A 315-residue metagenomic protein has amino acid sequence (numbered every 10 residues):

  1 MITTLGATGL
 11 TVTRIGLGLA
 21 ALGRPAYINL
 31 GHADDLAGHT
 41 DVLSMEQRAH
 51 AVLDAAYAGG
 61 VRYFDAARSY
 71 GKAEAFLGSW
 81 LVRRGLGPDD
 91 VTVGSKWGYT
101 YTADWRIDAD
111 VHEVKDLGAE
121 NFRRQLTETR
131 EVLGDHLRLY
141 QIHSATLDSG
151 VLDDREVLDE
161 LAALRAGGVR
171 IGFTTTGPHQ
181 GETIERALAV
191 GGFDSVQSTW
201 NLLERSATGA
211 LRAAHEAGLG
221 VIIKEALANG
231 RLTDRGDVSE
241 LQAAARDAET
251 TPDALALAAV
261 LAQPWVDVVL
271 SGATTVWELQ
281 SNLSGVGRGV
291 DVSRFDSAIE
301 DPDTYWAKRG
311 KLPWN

Functional and structural regions predicted by a protein language model:
M1-T92: N-terminal binding-site loop/beta-alpha segment at the start of enzyme catalytic domains that lines or forms
L5, L17, F64, L77 (+8 more regions): Conserved, mostly hydrophobic/aromatic
L5, Y57, R62, L81 (+1 more regions): Structured C-terminal cap/extension of enzyme domains
L10-I15, G60-Y63, L86-V91, G134-R138 (+4 more regions): Short, well-ordered coil/turn segments that N-cap beta-strands
A20-L22, A67-S69, K96-T100, I142-A145 (+4 more regions): Active-site beta-loop-alpha junctions enriched in small/polar residues
A33-T40, R106-Q197: Glycine/proline-rich, positively charged, aromatic-decorated active-site loop/lid region on the catalytic face
L53, E74, G78, R123-R130 (+5 more regions): Generic structural signal for well-ordered alpha-helices, preferentially at hydrophobic/aromatic core positions
A75, S149-L158, R205-A214: Active-site-adjacent beta->alpha loops and helix N-cap segments on the catalytic face of soluble alpha/beta enzymes
